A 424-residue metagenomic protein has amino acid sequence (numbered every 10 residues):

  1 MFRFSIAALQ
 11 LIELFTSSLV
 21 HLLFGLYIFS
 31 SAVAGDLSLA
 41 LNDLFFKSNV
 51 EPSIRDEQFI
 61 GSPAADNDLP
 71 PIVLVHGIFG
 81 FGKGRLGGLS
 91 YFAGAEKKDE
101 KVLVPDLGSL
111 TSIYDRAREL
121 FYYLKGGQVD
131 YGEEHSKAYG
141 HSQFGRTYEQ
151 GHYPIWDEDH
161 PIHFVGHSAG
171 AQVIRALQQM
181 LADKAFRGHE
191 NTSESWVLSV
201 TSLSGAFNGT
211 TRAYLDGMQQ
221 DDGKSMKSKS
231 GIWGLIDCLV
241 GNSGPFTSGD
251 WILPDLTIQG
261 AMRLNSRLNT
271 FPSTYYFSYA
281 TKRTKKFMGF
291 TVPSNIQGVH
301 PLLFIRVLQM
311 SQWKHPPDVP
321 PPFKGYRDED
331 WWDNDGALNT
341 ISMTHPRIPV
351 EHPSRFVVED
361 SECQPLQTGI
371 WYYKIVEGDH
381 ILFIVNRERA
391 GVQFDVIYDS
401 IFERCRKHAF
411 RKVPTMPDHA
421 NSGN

Functional and structural regions predicted by a protein language model:
M1-I155, D399-N424: Flexible, membrane-associating and regulatory peripheral segments of lipid-active enzymes
F2-V50, Q179, A185-N424: Helical cap/lid subdomain of alpha/beta-hydrolase-fold lipid enzymes that gates access to the catalytic pocket
L69-P70, D159-P161, T274: Short coil/turn segments at beta-strand junctions that form active-site/ligand-binding loops
V75-I78, H167-S168, G205: Glycine-rich His-Gly loop
G80-G82, A171, G209: Short acidic, S/G/P-rich loop/turn micro-motifs used as interaction or catalytic elements
L120-Q128, I174-G188: Short, well-ordered amphipathic alpha-helices
Y153-H167: Alpha/beta-hydrolase fold nucleophile elbow
G166-G170, I174: Gly/Ala-rich beta-loop-alpha elbow adjacent to hydrolase catalytic centers
